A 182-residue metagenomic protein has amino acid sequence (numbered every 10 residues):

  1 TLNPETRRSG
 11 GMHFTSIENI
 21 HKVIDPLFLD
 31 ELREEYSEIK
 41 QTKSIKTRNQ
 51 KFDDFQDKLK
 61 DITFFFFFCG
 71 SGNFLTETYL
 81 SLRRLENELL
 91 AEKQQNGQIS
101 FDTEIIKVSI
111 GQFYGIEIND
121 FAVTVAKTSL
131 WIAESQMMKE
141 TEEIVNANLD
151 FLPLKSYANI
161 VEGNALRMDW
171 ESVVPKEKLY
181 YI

Functional and structural regions predicted by a protein language model:
T1-N3: Long recognition/docking surfaces used for binding and targeting
R7-I182: SAM-dependent methyltransferase catalytic region
